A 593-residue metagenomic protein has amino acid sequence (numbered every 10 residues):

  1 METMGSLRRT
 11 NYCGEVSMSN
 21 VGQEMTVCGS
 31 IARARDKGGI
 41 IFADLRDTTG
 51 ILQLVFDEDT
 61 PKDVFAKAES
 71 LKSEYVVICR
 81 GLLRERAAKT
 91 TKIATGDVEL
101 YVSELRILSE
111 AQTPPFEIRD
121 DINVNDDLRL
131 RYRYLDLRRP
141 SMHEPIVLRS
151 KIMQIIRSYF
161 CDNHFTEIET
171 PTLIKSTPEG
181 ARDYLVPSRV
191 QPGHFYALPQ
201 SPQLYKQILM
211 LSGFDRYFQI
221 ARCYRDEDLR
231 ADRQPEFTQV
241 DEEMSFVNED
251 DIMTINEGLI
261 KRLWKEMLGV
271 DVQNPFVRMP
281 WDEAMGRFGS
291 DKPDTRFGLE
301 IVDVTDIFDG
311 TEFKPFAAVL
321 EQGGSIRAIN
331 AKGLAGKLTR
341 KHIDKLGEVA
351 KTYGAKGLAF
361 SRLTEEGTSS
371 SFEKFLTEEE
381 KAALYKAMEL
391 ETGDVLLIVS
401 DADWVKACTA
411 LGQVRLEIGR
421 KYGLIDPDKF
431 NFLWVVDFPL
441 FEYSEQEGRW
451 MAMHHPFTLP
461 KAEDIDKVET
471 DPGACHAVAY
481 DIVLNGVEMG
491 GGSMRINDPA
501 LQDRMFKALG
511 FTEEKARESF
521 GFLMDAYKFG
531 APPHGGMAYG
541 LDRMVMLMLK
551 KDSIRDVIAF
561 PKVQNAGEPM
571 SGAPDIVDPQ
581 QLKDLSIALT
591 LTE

Functional and structural regions predicted by a protein language model:
M1-E593: Class II aminoacyl-tRNA synthetase catalytic cores and aaRS-like
